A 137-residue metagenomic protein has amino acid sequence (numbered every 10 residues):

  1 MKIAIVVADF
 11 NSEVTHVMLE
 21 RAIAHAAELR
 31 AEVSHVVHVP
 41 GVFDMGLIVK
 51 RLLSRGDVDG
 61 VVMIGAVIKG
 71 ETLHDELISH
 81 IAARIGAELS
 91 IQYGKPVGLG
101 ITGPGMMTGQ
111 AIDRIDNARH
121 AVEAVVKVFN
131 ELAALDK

Functional and structural regions predicted by a protein language model:
M1-H38: Glycine-rich phosphate/diphosphate-binding loop of Rossmann-like nucleotide-binding domains
D9-F10, A66-V67, T102-G105: Short, ordered loop/turn segments at secondary-structure junctions
S34-F43, G103: Short beta->alpha junction loops
V36, G60-I64, P96-T102: Short beta-strand segments at enzyme active-site cores
L47-I85: Glycine-rich phosphate-binding loop
K69-T72, G105-Q110: A short acidic, helix-capping loop that chelates divalent metal ions and anchors anionic groups
E76-G103: Short, acidic/small-residue loops that bind anionic groups at enzyme active sites
I115-K137: A charged, well-structured terminal subsegment
